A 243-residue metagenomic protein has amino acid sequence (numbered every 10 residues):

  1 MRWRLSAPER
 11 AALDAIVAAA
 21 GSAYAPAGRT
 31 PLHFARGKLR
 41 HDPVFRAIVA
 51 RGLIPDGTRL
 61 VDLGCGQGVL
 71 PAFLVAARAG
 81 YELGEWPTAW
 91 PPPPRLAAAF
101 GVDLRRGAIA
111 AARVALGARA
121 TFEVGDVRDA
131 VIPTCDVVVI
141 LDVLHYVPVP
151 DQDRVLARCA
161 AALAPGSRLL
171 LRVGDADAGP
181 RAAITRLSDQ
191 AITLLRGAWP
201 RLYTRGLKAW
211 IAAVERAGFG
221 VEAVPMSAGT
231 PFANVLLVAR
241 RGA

Functional and structural regions predicted by a protein language model:
M1-R51, D56, Q67-V131, R168-A243: Class I (Rossmann-like) S-adenosyl-L-methionine-dependent methyltransferase catalytic domain, capturing the SAM-binding
L63: Conserved beta-strand/loop positions that form the S-adenosyl-L-methionine
D136: Conserved acidic residues
V139: A conserved beta-strand element that flanks and buttresses the S-adenosyl-L-methionine
D142-V143: Short catalytic micro-motifs in class I SAM-dependent methyltransferases
P148-V149: Helix-capping/helix-break motifs at membrane-protein junctions, especially on the cytosolic side just before or after
D153-P165: A short glycine-rich, Lys/Arg-flanked "PGG" loop and its adjoining helix->strand segment in the class I
